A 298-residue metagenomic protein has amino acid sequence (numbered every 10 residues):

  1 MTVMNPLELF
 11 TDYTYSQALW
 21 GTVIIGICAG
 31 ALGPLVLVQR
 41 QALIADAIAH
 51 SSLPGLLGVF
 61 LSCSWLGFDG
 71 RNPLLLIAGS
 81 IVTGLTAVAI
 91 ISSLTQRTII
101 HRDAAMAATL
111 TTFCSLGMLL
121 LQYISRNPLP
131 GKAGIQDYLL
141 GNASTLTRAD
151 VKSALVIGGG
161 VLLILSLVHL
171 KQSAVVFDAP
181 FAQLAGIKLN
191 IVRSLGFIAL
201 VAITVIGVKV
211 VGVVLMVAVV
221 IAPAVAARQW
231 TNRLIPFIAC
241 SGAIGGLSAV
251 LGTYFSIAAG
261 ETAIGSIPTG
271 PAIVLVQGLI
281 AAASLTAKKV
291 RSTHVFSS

Functional and structural regions predicted by a protein language model:
M1-C28: Membrane-interfacial amphipathic/re-entrant helices at transmembrane-helix boundaries
L19-I24, I77-V82, A104-A108, V151-V156 (+3 more regions): Hydrophobic alpha-helical transmembrane segments
T22, G26, G30, L56-F60 (+6 more regions): Hydrophobic core segments of alpha-helical transmembrane domains in multi-pass membrane transport and ion-translocation
I27-A31, H50-S51, T111-T112, I191-A202 (+2 more regions): Hydrophobic alpha-helical segments embedded in the membrane of multi-pass proteins
P34-A49, L53-P128, A227-G242, F255 (+1 more regions): Short loop segments and helix-boundary regions at transmembrane helix junctions of multi-pass inner-membrane proteins
M106-L167: Transmembrane helix-bundle core of multi-pass membrane transporters and related energy-transducing complexes
D150-P223: Helix-loop-helix "hairpin" substructures at the membrane interface of multi-pass membrane proteins
A259, G265-S298: Cytosolic-side transmembrane-helix boundaries in multi-pass membrane proteins
